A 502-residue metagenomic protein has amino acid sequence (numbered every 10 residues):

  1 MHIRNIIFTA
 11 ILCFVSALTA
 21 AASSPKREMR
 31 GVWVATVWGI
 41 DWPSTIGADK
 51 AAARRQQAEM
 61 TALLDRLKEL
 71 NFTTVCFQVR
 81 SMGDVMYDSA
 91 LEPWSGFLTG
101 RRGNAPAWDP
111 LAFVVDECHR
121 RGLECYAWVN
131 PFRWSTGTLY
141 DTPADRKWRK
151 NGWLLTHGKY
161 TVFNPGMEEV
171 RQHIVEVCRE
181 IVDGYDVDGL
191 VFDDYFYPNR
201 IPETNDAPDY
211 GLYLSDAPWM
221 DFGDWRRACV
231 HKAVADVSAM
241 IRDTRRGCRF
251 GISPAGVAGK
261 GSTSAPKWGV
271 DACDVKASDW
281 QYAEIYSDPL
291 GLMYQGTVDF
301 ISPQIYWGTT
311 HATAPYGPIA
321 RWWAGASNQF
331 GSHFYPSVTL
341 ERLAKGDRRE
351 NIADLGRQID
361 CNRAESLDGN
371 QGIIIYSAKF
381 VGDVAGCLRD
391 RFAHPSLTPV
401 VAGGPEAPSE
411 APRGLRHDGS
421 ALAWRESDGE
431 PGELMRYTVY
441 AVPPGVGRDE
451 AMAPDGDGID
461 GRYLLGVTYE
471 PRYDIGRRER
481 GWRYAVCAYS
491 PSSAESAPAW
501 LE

Functional and structural regions predicted by a protein language model:
S24-V32, F72-G83, D109-L155, V191-D194 (+1 more regions): Glycine-rich, aromatic-flanked loop segments that form ligand/cofactor-binding clefts across common enzyme folds
R27, A35-Q57, Y126-G184, A283-E284: Active-site-adjacent "subsite" loops/lids of carbohydrate-active enzymes
L70-P106, F300: Aromatic-lined carbohydrate-binding/catalytic grooves of carbohydrate-active enzymes
T73, R80, R121, K150-T297 (+1 more regions): Polysaccharide-binding and catalytic clefts of secreted carbohydrate-active enzymes
Y286-A312, W323-G404: Substrate-binding cleft of secreted/luminal carbohydrate-active enzymes
C387-E433, S492-E502: Pro/Thr/Ser/Gly-rich low-complexity, intrinsically disordered linker/stalk tracts
R436-E479, P498: Recognizes extended acidic, P/S/T-rich segments that occur within or adjacent to Ig-like beta-sandwich modules
D474-E495: Beta-strand-rich modules
